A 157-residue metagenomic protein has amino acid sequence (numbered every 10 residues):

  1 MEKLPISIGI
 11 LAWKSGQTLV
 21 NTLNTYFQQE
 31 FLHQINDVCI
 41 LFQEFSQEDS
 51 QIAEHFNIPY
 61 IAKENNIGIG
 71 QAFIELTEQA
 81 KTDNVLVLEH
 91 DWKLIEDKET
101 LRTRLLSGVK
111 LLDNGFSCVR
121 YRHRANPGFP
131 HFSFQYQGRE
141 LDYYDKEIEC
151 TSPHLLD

Functional and structural regions predicted by a protein language model:
L4-S7, D37: Cell-envelope/extracellular polymer assembly enzymes that use nucleotide-activated donors
I6-S15: A conserved hydrophobic helix/loop-capping motif in glycosyltransferases and polysaccharide synthases
S15-E30: Short, well-formed alpha-helical segments that are part of the catalytic scaffolds of diverse glycosyltransferases
Y26-I61: Acidic donor-binding segment of Leloir-type glycosyltransferases
A62-I69: Short, acidic/glycine-rich phosphate-metal binding loop used to engage nucleotide
I74-N84: Active-site nucleotide-sugar/metal-binding loop of Leloir-type enzymes
D83-I95: Short beta-strand-to-loop acidic/aromatic patch adjacent to the donor-nucleotide binding site
E96-Y121, P127: Conserved donor-nucleotide/metal-binding helix-loop-beta segment in metal-dependent transferases, i.e., the alpha-helix
